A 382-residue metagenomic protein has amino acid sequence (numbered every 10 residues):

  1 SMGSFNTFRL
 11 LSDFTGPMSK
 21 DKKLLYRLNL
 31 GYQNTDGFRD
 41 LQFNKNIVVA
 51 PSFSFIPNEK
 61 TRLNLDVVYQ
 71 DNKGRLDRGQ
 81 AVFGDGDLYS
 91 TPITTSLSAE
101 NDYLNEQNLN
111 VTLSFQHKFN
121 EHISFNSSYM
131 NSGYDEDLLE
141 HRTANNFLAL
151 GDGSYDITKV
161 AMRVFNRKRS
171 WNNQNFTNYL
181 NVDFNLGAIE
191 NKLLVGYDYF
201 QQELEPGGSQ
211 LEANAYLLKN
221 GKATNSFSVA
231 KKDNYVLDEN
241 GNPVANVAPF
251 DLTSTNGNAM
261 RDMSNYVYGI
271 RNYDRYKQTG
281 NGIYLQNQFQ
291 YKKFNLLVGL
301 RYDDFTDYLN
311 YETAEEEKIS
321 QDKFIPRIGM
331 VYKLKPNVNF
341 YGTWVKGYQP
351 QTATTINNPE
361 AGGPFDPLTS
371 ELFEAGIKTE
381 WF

Functional and structural regions predicted by a protein language model:
S1-V49, P57-T61: Outer-membrane beta-barrel translocator/receptor signature
M2-S4, Y32-D36, I47, Y69-K73 (+8 more regions): Transmembrane beta-strands of outer-membrane beta-barrel pores
G3-N6, L41-K45, A99-Q107, N166-N172 (+4 more regions): Short sequence motifs at beta-strands and strand-loop junctions characteristic of Gram-negative outer-membrane
F8, K22-Y26, E59-L63, L109 (+6 more regions): Outer-envelope beta-barrel architecture signal
S12-G16, P51-F55, V111-H117, F176-V182 (+3 more regions): Residues on the lipid-exposed face of transmembrane beta-strands in outer-membrane beta-barrel proteins
Q33, S54-K118, H122, N131-W171 (+2 more regions): Acidic/polar loop-and-plug regions of large Gram-negative outer-membrane beta-barrel proteins
N58, W171, E190-Q202, N272-F382: Structural signature of Gram-negative outer-membrane beta-barrels, strongest in the C-terminal barrel of TonB-dependent
Q116-Y134, M162-N310: Face-selective signature of the C-terminal outer-membrane beta-barrel domain
